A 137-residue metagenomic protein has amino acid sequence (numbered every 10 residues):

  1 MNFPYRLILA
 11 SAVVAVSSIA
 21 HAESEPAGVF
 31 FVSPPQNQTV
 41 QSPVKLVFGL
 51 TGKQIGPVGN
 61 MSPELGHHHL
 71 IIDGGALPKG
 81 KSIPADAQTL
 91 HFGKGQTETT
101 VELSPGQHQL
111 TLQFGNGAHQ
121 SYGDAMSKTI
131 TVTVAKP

Functional and structural regions predicted by a protein language model:
M1-L9: Bacterial N-terminal signal peptides that target proteins for export
I8-S17: Bacterial N-terminal signal peptides
S18-A22: Sec/Tat signal peptide C-region and signal peptidase I cleavage site
E23-Q41: Short, compositionally biased P/S/T/A/G/V-rich stretches that sit at domain boundaries
P43-T51, I55-P137: Long, low-complexity serine/threonine/glycine- and acidic-rich segments characteristic of extracellular
